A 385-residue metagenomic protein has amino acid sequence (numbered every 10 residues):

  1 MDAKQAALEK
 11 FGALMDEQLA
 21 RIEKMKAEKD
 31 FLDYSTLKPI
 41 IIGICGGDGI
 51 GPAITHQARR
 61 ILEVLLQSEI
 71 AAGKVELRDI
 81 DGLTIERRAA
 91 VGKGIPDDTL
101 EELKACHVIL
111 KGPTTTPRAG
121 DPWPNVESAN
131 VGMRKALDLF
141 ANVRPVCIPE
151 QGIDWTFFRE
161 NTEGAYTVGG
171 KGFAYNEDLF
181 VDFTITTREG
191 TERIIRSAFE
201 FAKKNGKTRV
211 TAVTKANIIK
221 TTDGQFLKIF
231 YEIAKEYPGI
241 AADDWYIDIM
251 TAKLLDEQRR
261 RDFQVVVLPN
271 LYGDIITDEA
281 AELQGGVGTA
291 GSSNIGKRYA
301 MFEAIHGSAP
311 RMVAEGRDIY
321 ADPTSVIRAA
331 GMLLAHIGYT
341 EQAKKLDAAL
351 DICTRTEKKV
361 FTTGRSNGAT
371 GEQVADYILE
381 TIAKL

Functional and structural regions predicted by a protein language model:
K4, L8-L77: N-terminal phosphate-binding or glycine-rich loops at protein starts, especially the Walker A/P-loop of NTPases
K10-A13, Q18-R21, L255-E357: Glycine-rich phosphate/nucleotide-binding loop
L14, R21-E28, V168-G172, N176-A212 (+4 more regions): Glycine-rich phosphate/pyrophosphate-binding loop and the adjoining helix
G43-R59, L65, Y175-I249: Glycine-rich phosphate/diphosphate-binding loop of Rossmann-like nucleotide-binding domains
D48-G51, H107, F158, A198 (+4 more regions): Buried hydrophobic positions in well-ordered alpha/beta secondary-structure cores of metabolic enzymes
A71-P96, A252-L254: N-terminal beta-loop-helix "entrance" segment that forms/cooperates in small-molecule cofactor or anionic ligand
G82-R87, G224-V266, N270-I275, G364-S366: Active-site rim loops that border cofactor/substrate pockets in soluble metabolic enzymes
E86-N176, F180-V181, L271-G273: N-terminal glycine-rich phosphate/adenylate-binding segment common to multiple enzyme folds
